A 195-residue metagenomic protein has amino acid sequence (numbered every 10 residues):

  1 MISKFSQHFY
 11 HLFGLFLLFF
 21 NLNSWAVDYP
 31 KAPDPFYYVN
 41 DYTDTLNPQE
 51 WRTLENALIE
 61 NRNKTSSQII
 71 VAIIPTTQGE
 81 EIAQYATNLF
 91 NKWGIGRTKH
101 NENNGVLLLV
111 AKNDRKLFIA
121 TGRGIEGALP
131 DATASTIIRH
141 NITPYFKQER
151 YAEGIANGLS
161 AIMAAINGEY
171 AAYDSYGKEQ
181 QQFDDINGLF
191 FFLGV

Functional and structural regions predicted by a protein language model:
I2-L12: Bacterial N-terminal signal peptides that target proteins for export
L12-G14, S24: Cleavable N-terminal signal peptides
W25-F191: Folded, non-transmembrane soluble domains that reside on the lumenal/extracytoplasmic side of membranes
